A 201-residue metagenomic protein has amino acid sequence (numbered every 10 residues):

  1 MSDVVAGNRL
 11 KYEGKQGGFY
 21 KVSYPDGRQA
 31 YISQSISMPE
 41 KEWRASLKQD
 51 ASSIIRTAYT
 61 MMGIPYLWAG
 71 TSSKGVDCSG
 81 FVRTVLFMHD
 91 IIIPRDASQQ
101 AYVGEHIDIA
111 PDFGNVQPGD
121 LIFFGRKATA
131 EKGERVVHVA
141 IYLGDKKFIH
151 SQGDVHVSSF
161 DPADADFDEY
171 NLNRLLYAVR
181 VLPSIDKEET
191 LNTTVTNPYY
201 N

Functional and structural regions predicted by a protein language model:
M1-R9, K15-T57, I64, V155 (+1 more regions): Boundary regions of SH3-family modules and the immediately adjacent low-complexity/disordered segments in eukaryotic
D3, L47, A51, K74-S79 (+2 more regions): Solvent-exposed, acidic/flexible segments
Q29-Y31, Y66-L67, I92-R95: Secretory-pathway/luminal and periplasmic proteins that interact with or process carbohydrate-rich
M38-E42, R135-H138, L143-N201: Aromatic- and glycine-rich peptidoglycan recognition patches
K41-A45, P65-S73, R126-T129: Second-shell loop/turn segments in exported
A58, G70-H89: Active-site nucleophilic cysteine motif
Y59-G70, Q100: Short, flexible active-site loops
I93-V157, P162-A163: ...with weaker cross-activation on analogous glycine-rich loops/strands in unrelated enzymes
